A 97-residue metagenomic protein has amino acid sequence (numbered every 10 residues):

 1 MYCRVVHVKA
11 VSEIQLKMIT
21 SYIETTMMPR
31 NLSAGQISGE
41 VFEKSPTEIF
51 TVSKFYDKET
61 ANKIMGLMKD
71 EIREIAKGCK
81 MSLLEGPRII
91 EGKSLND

Functional and structural regions predicted by a protein language model:
M1-F50, F55-D70, K77, M81-D97: Short S/T/G/P-rich N-terminal loop/turn motif that feeds into the first structured element of a domain
